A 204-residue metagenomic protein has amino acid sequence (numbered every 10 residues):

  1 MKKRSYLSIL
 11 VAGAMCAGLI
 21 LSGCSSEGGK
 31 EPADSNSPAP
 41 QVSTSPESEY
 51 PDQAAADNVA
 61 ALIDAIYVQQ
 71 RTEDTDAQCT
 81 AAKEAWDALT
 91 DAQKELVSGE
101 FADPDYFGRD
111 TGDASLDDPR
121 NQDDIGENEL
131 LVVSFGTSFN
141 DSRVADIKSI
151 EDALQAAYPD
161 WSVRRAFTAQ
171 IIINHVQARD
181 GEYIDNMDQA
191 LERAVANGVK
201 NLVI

Functional and structural regions predicted by a protein language model:
K2-L10: Bacterial N-terminal signal peptides that target proteins for export
R4, S37-P40, V59: Compositionally biased, low-complexity segments enriched in small residues
G13-A17: Core hydrophobic alpha-helical transmembrane segments of single-pass membrane proteins
I20-G23: C-terminal motif of bacterial Sec signal peptides marking the signal peptidase cleavage site
S25-G28: Bacterial signal peptide processing site
E31, S37-Q41, S45: Intrinsically disordered, low-complexity proline-rich regions
V42-D110: Beta-rich interaction/scaffold domains
P46-E49, D105-V203: Active-site-proximal alpha-helix that buttresses catalytic centers in soluble enzyme cores
